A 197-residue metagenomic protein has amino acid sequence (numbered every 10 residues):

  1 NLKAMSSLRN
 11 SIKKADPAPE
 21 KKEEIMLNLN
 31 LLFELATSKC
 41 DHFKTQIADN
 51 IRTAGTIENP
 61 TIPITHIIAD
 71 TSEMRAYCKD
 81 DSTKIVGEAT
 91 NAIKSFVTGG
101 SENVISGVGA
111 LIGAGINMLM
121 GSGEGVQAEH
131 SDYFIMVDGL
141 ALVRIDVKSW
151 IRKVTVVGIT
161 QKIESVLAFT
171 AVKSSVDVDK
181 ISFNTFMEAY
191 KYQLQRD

Functional and structural regions predicted by a protein language model:
N1-A36: N-terminal alpha-helical "arm" segments
L2, V104, V178-K180: Short linear motifs in intrinsically disordered/low-complexity regions
M5, A18, T98-G109: Short, structured coil/loop segments at alpha-helix boundaries
E23-S101, G121-V176: Add "or lipid-surface remodeling" -> "...that mediate pore formation, membrane permeabilization, membrane fusion
S106-G121: Short, glycine/alanine-rich hydrophobic alpha-helices that insert into or span membranes
K180-D197: Long, helix-rich, hydrophobic modules that act as membrane-proximal anchors or helical bundle/coiled-coil regulators
